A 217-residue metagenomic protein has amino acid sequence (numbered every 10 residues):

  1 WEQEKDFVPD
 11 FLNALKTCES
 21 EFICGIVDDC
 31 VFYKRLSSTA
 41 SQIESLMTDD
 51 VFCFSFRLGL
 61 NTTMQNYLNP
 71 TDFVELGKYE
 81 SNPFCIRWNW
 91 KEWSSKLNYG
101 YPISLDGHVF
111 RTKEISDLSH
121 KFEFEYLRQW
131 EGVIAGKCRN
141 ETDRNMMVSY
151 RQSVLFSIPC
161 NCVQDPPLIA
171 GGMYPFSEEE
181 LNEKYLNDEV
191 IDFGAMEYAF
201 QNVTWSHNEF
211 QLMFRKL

Functional and structural regions predicted by a protein language model:
W1-I23, R35: Active-site-proximal specificity loops/subdomain of glycosyltransferases
L12-L15, A40-E44, E131-A135: Short amphipathic alpha-helical segments and helix-helix/interface helices
T17-C18, D49, N140-E141: Alpha-helix C-cap/termination motif
E21-C24, F52-F54: Generic beta-sheet signal
I26-D28: Catalytic metal- and UDP-sugar-binding loop of GT-A-like glycosyltransferases, i.e., residues flanking the conserved
C30-Q42: Acidic donor-binding/catalytic loop of UDP-sugar-dependent glycosyltransferases, especially processive GT2
T39-F124: Conserved catalytic core of nucleotide-sugar-dependent glycosyltransferases
G107, K113-L217: C-terminal catalytic/acceptor-binding lobe
